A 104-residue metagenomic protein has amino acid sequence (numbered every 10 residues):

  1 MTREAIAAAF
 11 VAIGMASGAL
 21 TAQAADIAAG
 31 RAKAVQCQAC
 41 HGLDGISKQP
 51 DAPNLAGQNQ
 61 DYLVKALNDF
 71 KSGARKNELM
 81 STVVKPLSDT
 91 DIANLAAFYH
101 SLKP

Functional and structural regions predicted by a protein language model:
M1-A9: Bacterial N-terminal signal peptides that target proteins for export
I13-G14, V84-P104: C-terminal capping alpha-helices of c-type cytochrome domains
G14-A34, K48-D51, V64, D69 (+1 more regions): Electrostatic cytochrome c docking/interface patches
C37-L43, L95: The canonical Cys-X-X-Cys-His
D51-N54, L79: Conserved beta-strand positions that form and line the central face of beta-propeller blades
G57-N59, A66: Extracellular/lumenal glycan-associated surfaces
K65-S88: Short Fe-S-cluster ligation motifs
